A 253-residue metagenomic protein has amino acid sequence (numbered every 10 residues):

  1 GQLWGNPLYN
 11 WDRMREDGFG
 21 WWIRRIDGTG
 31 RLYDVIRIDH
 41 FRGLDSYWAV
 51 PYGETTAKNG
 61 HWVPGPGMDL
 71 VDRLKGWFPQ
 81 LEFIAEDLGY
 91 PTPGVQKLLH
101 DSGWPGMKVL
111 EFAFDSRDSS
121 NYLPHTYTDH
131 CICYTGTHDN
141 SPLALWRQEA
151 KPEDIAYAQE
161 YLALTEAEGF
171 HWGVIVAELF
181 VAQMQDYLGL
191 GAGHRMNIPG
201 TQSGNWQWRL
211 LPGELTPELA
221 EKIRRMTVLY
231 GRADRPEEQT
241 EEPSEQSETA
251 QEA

Functional and structural regions predicted by a protein language model:
G1-V181, Q185-A192, I198-G213: Alpha-amylase-like alpha-glycosidases and glucanotransferases acting on alpha-linked glucans and related
G189-A253: Structured C-terminal cap/extension of enzyme domains
